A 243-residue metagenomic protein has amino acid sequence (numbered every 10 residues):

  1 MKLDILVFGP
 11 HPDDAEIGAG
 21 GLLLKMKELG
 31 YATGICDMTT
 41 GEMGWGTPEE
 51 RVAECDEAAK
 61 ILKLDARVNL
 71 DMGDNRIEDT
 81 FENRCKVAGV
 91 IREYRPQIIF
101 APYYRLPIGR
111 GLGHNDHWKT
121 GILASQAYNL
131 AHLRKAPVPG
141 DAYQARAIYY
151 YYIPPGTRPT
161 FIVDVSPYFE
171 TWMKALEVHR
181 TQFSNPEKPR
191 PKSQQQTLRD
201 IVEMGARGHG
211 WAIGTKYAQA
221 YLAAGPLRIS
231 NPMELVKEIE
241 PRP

Functional and structural regions predicted by a protein language model:
M1-L6, F81-P243: Metal-dependent de-N-acetylase/amidase catalytic core
M1-R95, S230, E234-E240: Active-site rim/loop-helix segments in enzyme catalytic domains that contact anionic ligands
